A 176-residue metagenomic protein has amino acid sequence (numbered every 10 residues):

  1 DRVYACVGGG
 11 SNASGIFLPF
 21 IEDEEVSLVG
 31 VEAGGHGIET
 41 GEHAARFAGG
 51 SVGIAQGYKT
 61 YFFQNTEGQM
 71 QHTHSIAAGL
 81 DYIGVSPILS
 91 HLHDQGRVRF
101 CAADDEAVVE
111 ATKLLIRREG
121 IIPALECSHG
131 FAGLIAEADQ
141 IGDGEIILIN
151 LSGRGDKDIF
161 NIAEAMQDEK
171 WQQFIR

Functional and structural regions predicted by a protein language model:
D1, D81, D156-D158: Acidic side chains
D1-G9, L28-V31, E126, E145-L151: A short, small-residue-rich loop immediately preceding and capping a beta-strand
C6-F17, I38-E39, C127-L134, D156-I159: Short glycine/serine/threonine-rich phosphate/pyrophosphate-binding segments that cradle anionic phosphate groups
L18, E22, I135-D139, E164: Short, well-ordered alpha-helices that flank and scaffold nucleotide-derived cofactor binding pockets
E22-E25, G30-I121, L125, E164-R176: Active-site/ligand-binding loops adjacent to catalytic centers
I116-L151: C-terminal structured "cap/appendage" subdomains that terminate the fold
G142-R176: In a subset of proteins, long, contiguous C-terminal domains/tails are tracked
